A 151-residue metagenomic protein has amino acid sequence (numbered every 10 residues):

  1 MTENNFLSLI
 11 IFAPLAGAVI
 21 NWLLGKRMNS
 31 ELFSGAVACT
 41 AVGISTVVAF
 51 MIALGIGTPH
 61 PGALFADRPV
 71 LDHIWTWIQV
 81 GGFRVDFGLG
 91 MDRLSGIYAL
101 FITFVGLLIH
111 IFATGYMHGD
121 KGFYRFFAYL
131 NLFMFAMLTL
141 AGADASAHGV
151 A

Functional and structural regions predicted by a protein language model:
M1-F6, K26-A128: Transmembrane helix-loop-helix hairpins at membrane boundaries of multipass inner-membrane proteins
I11-K26, L107: N-terminal signal-anchor/start-transfer transmembrane helix
P14, D92, Y129-F133, L140-A151: Functional transmembrane alpha-helices
V19-L23, F135-G142: Alpha-helical transmembrane segments of multipass membrane proteins
N21-W22, I52, A151: Short, solvent-exposed loop/turn and secondary-structure capping segments
